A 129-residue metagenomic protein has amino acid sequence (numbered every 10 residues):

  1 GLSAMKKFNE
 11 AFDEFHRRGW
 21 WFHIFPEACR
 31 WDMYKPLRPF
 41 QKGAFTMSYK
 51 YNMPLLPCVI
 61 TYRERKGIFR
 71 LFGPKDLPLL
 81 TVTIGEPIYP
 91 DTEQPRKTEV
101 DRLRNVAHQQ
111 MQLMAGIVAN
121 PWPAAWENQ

Functional and structural regions predicted by a protein language model:
G1-M5: Active-site glycine- and acidic-residue-rich loops that bind and position anionic ligands or nucleotide-like cofactors
K6-Q129: Non-catalytic C-terminal accessory region of glycerolipid acyltransferases and related lyso-lipid remodeling enzymes
